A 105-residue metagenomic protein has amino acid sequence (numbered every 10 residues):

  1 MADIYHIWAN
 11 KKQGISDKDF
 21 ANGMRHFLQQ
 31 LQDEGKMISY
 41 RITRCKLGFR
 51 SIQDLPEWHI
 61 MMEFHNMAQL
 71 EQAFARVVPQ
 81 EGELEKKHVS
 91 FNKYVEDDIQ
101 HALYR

Functional and structural regions predicted by a protein language model:
A2-N10: Active-site-flanking beta-strand signature of metal-NTP-handling nucleotidyl enzymes and homologous cyclase-like
I7, F20, M24, I60 (+1 more regions): Hydrophobic pocket/interface hotspot
N10-G14, H65: Structural beta->alpha junctions
I15-I42: Short amphipathic alpha-helical segments
S16-K18, S51, Q69-E71: Intrinsically disordered, low-complexity acidic/polar segments
Q30-I38, D54-E57, M61-R105: An amphipathic, aromatic/His-enriched active-site/gating alpha helix that lines ligand/cofactor pockets
C45-L47, Y104-R105: Residues that form or immediately flank small-molecule/cofactor binding pockets and catalytic motifs
L47-D54: Acidic pyrophosphate-coordinating catalytic loop
